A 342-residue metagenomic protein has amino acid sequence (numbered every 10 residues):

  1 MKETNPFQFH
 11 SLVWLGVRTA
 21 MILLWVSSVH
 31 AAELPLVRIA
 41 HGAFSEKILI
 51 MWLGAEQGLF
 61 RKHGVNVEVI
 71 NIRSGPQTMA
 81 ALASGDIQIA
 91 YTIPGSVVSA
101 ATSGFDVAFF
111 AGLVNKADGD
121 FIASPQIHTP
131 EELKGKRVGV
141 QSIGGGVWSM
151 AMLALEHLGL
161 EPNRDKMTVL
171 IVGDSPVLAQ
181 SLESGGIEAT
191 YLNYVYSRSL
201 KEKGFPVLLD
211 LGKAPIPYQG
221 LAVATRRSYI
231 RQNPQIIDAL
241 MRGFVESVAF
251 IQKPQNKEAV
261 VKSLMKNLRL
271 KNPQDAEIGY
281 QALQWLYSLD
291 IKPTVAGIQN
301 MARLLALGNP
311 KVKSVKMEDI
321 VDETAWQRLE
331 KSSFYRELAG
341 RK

Functional and structural regions predicted by a protein language model:
M1-V13: N-terminal secretory signal peptides that target proteins for export/translocation
W14-S28: Bacterial N-terminal signal peptides
A32-S184, E188-Y194, V207-P217: Short, glycine-/small- and polar/acidic-enriched structural segments that line small-molecule recognition paths
I48, M79, P94-V97, W148 (+8 more regions): Extracytoplasmic/secreted envelope proteins and their assembly/folding machinery, especially bacterial periplasmic
L53-G54, G119-T129, Q219-Q235, L286-L289: A bilobed periplasmic-binding-protein/Venus flytrap-type ligand-binding module shared by bacterial periplasmic
G95, P176-L268: Pocket-lining segment of extracytoplasmic ligand-binding domains
R231-S314: Secondary-structure end/capping motifs
A302-K342: Conserved C-terminal helix/tail region of periplasmic/extracytoplasmic solute-binding proteins
